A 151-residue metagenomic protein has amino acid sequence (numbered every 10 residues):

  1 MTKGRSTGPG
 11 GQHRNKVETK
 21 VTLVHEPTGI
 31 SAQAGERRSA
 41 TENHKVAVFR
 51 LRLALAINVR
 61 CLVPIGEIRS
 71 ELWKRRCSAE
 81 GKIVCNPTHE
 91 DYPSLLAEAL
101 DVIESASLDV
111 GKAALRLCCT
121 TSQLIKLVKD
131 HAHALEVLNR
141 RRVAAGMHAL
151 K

Functional and structural regions predicted by a protein language model:
M1-A97, S105-A106, V143-K151: Ribosome-associated translation termination/rescue signal centered on the conserved GGQ peptidyl-tRNA hydrolysis loop
K112-A114: Short alpha-helical "recognition helix" segments of helix-turn-helix
Q123-I125: Helix-turn-helix DNA-binding helix
V128, N139: DNA major-groove recognition helix of helix-turn-helix
A132-E136: C-terminal flanking helix
